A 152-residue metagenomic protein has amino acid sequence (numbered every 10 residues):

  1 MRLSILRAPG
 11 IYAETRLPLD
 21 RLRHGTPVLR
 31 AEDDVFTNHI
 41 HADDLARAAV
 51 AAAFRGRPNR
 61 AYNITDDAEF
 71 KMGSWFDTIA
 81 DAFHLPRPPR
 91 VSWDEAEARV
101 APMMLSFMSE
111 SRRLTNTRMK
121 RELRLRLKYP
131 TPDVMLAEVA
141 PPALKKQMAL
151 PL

Functional and structural regions predicted by a protein language model:
M1-L3, E122-R124, P132: A structural motif corresponding to the C-terminal end of an alpha-helix and its immediate exit/capping segment
G10-G25, R30, D43, A51-Y62 (+1 more regions): Glycine/proline-rich active-site loop of Rossmann-fold NAD(P)-dependent oxidoreductases
I40, F70, L114, P130: Residue-level signal for the nucleotide or nucleotide-sugar donor/cofactor binding architecture
A42-V50, Y129, D133-A137: Short, amphipathic alpha-helical "lid/cap" segments that border enzyme active or binding sites
A46-M104, L144, A149-L152: Mid/C-terminal beta-alpha module of Rossmann-like enzyme folds, strongest in SDR-family dehydrogenases/epimerases
E97-R126: Conserved C-terminal active-site "lid" loop/helix of NAD(P)H-dependent oxidoreductases that clamps the redox cofactor
P130-L152: Amphipathic terminal alpha-helices
